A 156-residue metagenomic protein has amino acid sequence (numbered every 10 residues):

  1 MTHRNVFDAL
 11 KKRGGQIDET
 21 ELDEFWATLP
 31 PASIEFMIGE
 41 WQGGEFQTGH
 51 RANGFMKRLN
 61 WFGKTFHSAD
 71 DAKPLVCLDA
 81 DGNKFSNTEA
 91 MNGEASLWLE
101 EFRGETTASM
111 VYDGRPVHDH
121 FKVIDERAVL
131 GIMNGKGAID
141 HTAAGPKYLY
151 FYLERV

Functional and structural regions predicted by a protein language model:
M1-S96, V156: Amphipathic/hydrophobic helical signal segments and adjacent flexible N-terminal regions that mediate secretion
E40-R51, R103, H118, A143-K147: Soluble, non-transmembrane catalytic domains of enzymes that act on hydrophobic metabolites at membranes
G43, A108-G114, G131-G135: Short beta-strand segments that buttress and anchor functional surface loops
A52-F55, H120-K122, I132-N134, H141-A143: A short secondary-structure junction signal
N92-I124: Acidic, glycine-rich flexible loop segments
E126-A128: Short, conserved beta-turn/loop elements at beta-strand boundaries and strand-helix junctions
K136-V156: Edge beta-strand at a domain terminus
